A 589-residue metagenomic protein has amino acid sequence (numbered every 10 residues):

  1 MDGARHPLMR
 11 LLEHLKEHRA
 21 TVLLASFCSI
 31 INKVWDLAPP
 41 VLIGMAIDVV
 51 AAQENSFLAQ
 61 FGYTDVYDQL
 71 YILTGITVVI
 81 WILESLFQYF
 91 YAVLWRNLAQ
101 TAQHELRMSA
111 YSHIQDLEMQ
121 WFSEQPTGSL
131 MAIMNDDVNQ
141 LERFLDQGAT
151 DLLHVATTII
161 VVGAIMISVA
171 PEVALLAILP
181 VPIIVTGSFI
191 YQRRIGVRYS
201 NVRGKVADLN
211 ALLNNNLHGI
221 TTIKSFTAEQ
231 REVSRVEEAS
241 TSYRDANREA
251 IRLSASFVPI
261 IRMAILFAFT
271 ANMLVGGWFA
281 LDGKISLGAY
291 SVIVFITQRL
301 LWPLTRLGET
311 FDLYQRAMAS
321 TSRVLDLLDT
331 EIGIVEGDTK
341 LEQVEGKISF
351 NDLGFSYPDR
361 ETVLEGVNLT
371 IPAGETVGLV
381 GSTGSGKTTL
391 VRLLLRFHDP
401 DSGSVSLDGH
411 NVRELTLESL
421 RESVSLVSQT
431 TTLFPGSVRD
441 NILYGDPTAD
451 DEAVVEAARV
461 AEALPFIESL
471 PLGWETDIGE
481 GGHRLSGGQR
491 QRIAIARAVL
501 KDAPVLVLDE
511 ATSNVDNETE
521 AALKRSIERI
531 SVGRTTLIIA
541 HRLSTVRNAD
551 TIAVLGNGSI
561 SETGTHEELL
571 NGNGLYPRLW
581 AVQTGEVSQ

Functional and structural regions predicted by a protein language model:
H6-P7, L15, I47, Y91 (+3 more regions): Juxtamembrane loop-to-helix connectors within ABC transporter transmembrane domains
M9-L12, A20-M45, T77, A92-R96 (+5 more regions): Alpha-helical segments in transporter systems
V22-L86, I167-E172, G283-L287: Transmembrane helix-loop-helix hairpins at lipid-water interfaces of multipass membrane proteins, especially the type-1
L24-I31, T77, T150-N201, N272-I285 (+1 more regions): Transmembrane helices of ABC transporter permease
I47, A110, I114, I223 (+2 more regions): Helix-loop junctions and hydrophobic alpha-helical segments within the transmembrane domains of large membrane
Q125-G128, N201-E249, T339: Loop segments that connect adjacent transmembrane helices in multi-pass transporters
A228, R252, I265, F269 (+1 more regions): Cytosolic ends of transmembrane helices, especially the final helix of ABC transmembrane type-1 domains
E336, L341-Q589: ABC-type nucleotide-binding domain
